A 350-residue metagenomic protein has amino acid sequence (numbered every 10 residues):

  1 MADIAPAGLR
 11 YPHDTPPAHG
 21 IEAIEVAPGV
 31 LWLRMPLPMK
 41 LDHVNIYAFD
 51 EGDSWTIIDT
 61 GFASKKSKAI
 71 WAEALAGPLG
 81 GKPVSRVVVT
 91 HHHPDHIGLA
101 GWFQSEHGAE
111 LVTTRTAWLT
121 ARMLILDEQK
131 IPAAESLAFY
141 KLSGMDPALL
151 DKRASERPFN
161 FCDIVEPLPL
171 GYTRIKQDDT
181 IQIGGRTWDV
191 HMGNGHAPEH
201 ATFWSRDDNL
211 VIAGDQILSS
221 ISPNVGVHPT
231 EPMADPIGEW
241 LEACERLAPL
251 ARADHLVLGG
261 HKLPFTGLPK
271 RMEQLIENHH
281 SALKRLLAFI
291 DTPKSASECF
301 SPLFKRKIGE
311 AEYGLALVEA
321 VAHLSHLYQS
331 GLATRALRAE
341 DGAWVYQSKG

Functional and structural regions predicted by a protein language model:
M1-P12, K284-G350: C-terminal regulatory/interaction regions
M1-V30: N-terminal amphipathic/basic leader segments beginning at the initiator methionine
I4-A5, V26-L33, R157-I164, G184-R186: Short Pro/Gly-enriched beta-strand edge/turn motifs at strand-loop
G20-K82, F203-S219: Conserved beta-strand hairpin/beta-sheet module of binuclear metal-dependent hydrolase folds, prominently
G29, F49, D59, H91 (+10 more regions): Divalent metal-coordination and catalytic microenvironments
W55, T60-K65, F161-L170, T180-Q182 (+1 more regions): Metallo-beta-lactamase
D59, A109, H279-L287, L317: Short, leucine-enriched amphipathic alpha-helices that occur as contiguous helical runs
A63-K68, A72-I181, N209: Active-site HxH/HxHxD metal-binding segment of metal-dependent hydrolases
